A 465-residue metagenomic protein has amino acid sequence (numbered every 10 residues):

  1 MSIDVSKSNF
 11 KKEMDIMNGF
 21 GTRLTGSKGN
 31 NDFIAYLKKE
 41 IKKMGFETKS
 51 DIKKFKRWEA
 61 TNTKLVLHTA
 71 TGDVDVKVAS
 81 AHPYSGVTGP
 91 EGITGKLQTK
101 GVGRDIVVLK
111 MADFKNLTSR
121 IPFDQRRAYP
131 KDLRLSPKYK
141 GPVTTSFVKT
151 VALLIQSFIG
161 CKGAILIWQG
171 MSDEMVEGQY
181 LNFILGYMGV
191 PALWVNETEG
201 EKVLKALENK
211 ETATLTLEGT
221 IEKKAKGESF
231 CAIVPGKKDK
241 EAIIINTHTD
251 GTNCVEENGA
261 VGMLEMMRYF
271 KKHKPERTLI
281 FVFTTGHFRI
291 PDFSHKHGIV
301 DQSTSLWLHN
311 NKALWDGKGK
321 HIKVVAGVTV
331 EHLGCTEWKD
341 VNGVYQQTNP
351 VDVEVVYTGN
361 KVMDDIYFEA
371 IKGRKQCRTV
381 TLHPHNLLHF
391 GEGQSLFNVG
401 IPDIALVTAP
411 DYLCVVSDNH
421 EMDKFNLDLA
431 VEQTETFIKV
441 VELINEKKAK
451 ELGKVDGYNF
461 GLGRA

Functional and structural regions predicted by a protein language model:
M1-D4, G19-K28, E47, F55 (+11 more regions): Second-shell loop/turn segments in exported
D4-K7, M14-R134: Noncatalytic luminal/extracellular "stalk/propeptide" segments of secretory-pathway proteins
I16, S50, I106-L109, A164-W168 (+9 more regions): Structural recognition of the beta-strand scaffold that forms the well-ordered cores of secreted hydrolase catalytic
I41-K42, F114, Q156, F230-A232 (+2 more regions): Alpha-helical metal-binding/catalytic segments enriched in His/Glu/Asp
A70, D75-R104, G178-E256, E265-E276: Soluble metallo-hydrolase cores and metallopeptidase-like ectodomains found primarily in the secretory/periplasmic
V102, M111-I167, D239: A conserved hydrophobic secondary-structure block that centers on an alpha-helix together with its immediately flanking
R268, L279, T408-A465: His/Asp/Glu-rich mid-to-C-terminal helical/loop segments that flank catalytic regions of hydrolases
T285-V399, D403: Metal-dependent peptidase/peptidase-like ectodomains
